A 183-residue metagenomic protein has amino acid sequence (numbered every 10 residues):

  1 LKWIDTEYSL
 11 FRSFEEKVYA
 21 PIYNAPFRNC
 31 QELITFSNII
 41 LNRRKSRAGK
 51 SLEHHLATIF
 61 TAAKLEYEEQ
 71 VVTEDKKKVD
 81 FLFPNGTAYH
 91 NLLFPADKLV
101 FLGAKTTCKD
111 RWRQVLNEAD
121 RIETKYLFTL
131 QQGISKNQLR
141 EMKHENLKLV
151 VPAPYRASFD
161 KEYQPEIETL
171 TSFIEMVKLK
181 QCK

Functional and structural regions predicted by a protein language model:
L1-K50: Interdomain/boundary linker segments immediately adjacent to catalytic/signaling cores
N29-K77: Acidic-basic catalytic patches of nuclease active cores, encompassing PD-(D/E)XK and other metal-cofactor nuclease
F60, F81-C108, V115-N117, L127: Conserved catalytic cores of phosphodiester-cleaving nucleases, focusing on short active-site segments
D75-K78, F83, S158-F159: Short secondary-structure capping/turn micro-motifs that flank functional sites
K76, C108-D110: Solvent-exposed loop/turn segments connecting transmembrane beta-strands in outer-membrane beta-barrel proteins
V100, E123-T129, N146-V150: Hydrophobic beta-strand segments of well-ordered beta-sheets in folded domains
R113-E118, Q138-M142: A short acidic, amphipathic alpha-helical/loop segment
Q132-K183: Domain-level recognition of nuclease-like catalytic cores that cleave nucleotide substrates
